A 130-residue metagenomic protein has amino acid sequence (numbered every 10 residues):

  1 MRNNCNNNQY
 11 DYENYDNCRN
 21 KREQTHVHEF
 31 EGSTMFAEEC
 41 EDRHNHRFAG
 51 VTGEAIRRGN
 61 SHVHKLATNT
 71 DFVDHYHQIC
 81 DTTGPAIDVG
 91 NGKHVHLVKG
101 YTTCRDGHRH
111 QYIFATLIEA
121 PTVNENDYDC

Functional and structural regions predicted by a protein language model:
M1-C130: Peripheral, non-catalytic segments of secretory and membrane proteins
